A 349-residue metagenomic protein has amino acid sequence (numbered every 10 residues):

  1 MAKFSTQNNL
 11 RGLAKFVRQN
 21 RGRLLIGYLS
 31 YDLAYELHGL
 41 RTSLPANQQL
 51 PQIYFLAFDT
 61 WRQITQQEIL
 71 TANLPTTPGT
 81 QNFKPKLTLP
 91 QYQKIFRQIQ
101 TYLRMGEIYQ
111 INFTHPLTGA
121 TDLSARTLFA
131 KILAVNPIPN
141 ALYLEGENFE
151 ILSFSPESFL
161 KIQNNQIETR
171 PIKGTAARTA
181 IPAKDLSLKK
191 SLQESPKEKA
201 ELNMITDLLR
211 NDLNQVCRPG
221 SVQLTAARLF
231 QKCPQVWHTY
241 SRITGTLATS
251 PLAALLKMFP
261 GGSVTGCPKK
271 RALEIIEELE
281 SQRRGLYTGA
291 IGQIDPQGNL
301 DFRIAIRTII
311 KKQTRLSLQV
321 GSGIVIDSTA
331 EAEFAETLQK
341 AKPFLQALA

Functional and structural regions predicted by a protein language model:
M1-A349: Extended alpha-helical targeting/anchoring segments, especially N-terminal organellar/secretory targeting helices
